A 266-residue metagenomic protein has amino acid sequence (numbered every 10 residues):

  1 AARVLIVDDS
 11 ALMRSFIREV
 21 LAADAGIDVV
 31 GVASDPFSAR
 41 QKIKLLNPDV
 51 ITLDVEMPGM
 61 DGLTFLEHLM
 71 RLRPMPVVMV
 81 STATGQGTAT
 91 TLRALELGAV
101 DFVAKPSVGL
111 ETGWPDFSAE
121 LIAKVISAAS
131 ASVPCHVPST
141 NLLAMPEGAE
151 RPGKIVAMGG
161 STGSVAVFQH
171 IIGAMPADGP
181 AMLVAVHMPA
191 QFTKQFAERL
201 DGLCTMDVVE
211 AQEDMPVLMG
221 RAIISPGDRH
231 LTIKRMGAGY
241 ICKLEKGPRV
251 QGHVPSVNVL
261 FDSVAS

Functional and structural regions predicted by a protein language model:
A1-L5, A11-A22, V32, F37-S38 (+3 more regions): Conserved acid/base catalytic micro-environments in cytosolic active-site loops
